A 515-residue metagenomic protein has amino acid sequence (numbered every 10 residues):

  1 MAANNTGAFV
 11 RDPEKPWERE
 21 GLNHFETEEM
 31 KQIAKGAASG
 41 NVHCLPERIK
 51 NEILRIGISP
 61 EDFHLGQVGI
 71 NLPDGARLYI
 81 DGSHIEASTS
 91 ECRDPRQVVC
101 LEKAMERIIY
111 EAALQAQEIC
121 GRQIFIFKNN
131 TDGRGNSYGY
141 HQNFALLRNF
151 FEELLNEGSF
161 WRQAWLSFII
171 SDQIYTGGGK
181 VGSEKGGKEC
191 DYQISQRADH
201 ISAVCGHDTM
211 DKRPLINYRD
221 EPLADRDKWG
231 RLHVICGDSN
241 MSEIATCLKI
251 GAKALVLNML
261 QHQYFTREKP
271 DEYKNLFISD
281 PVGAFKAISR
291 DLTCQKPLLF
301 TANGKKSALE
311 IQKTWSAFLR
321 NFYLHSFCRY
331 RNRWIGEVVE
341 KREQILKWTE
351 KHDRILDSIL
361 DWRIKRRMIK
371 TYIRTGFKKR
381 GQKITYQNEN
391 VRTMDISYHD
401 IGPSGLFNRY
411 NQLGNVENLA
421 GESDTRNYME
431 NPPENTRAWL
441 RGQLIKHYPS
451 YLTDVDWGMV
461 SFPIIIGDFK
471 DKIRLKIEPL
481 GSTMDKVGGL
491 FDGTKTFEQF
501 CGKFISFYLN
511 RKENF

Functional and structural regions predicted by a protein language model:
M1-F127, W161, W165-S167, S171-V181 (+2 more regions): Terminal catalytic/cofactor-binding subdomain
R122-H207: Internal, well-ordered domain-core segments that constitute the primary functional module of diverse proteins
